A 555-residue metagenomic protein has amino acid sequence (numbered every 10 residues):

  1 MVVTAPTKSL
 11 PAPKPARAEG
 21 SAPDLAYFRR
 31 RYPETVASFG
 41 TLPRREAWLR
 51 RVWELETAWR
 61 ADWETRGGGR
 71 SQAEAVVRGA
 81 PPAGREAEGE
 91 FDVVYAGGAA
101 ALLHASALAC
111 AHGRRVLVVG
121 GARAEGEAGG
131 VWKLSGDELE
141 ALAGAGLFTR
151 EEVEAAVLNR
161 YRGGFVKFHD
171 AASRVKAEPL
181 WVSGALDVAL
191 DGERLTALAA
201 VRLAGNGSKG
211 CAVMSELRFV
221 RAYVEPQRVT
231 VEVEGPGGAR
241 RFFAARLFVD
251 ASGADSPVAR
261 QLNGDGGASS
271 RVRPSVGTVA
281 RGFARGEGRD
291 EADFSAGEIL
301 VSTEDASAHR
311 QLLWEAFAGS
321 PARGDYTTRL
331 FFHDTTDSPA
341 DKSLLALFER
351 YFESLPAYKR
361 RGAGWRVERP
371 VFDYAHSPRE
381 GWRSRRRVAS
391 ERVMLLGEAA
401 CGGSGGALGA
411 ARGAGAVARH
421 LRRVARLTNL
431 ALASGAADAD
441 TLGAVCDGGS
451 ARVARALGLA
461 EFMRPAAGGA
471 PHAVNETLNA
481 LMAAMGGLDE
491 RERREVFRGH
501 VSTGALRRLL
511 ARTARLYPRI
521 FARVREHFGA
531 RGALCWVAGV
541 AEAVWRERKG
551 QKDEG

Functional and structural regions predicted by a protein language model:
V2-D92, A111-G113: Extreme N-terminal leader/targeting segments of oxidoreductases
G40, R44, W53, T57 (+2 more regions): C-terminal helical "tail/cap" subdomain of flavin- and related membrane-associated enzymes
D92, R246, E391: Conserved acidic residues
V94-G130: Glycine-rich FAD pyrophosphate-binding loop
A124-H169: N-terminal FAD cofactor-binding segment of flavoenzymes
V131-K133, E178-V201, P257, S338-S343: Short beta-strand to alpha-helix junction loop
G205-L355: Predominantly flavin-linked oxidoreductase catalytic cores and closely associated redox partners
S320-A322, D334-R455: FAD/FMN-dependent oxidoreductases across multiple families
